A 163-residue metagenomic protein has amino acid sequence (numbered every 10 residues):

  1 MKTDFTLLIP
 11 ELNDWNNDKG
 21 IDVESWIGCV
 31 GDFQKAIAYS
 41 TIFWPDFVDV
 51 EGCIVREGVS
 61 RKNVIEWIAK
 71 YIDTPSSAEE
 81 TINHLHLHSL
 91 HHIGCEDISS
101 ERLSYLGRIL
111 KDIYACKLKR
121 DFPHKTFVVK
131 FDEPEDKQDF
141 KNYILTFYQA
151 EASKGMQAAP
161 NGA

Functional and structural regions predicted by a protein language model:
M1-C53: N-terminal leader/assembly segments
T3-T6, T41, T74, T81 (+2 more regions): Residue-identity detector for threonine
N13-N17, N63, N83, N142 (+1 more regions): Detector for Asparagine
G20-I21, H91-D97, I109-I113: Generic detector of short, locally flexible boundary/turn motifs and exposed helical patches
E24-W26, A36-I37, N63-K70, I109-D112 (+1 more regions): Short amphipathic alpha-helical surface micro-motifs
V30, Q34-S100: An N-terminal amphipathic alpha-helical segment
E101-A163: Acidic, proline/glycine-rich low-complexity IDRs
